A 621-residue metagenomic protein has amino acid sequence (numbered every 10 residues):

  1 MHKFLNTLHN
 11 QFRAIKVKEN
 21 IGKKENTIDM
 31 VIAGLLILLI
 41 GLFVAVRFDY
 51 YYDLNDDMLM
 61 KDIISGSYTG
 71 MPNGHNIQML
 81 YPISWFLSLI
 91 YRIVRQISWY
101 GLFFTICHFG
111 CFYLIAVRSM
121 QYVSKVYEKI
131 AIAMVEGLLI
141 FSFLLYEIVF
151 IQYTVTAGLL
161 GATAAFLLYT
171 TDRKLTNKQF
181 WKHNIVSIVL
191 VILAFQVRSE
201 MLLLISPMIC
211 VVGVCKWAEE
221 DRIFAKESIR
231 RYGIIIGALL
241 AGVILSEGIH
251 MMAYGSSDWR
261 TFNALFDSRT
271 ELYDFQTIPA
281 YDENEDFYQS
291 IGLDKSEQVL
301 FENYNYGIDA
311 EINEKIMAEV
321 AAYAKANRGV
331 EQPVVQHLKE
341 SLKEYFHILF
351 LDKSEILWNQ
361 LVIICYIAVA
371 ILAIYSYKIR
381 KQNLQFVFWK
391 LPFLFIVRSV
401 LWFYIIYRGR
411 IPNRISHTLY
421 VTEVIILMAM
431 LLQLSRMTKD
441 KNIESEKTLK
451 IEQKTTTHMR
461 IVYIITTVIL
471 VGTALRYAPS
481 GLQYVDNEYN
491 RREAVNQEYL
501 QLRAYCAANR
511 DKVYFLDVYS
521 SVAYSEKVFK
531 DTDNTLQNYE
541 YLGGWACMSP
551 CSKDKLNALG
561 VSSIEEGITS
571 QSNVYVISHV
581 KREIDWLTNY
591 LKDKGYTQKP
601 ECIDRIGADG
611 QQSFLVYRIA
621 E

Functional and structural regions predicted by a protein language model:
M1-F43, W217, E227-L239: Start-transfer (signal-anchor) and selected internal transmembrane alpha helices of multi-pass inner/ER membrane
I37-I77, L87-R92: Extracytoplasmic loop-helix module adjacent to an early transmembrane segment
N73-C107: Short hydrophobic/aromatic helix or loop-helix immediately within or flanking a transmembrane segment in polytopic
I106-V126, A370-K378: Transmembrane-helix motifs of polytopic, lipid-linked glycan transferases
I130, N184, R230-A241, I425 (+1 more regions): Signature aromatic-anchored transmembrane alpha helix within multi-pass, membrane-resident enzymes that catalyze glycan
K182-S199, C210, I235-L245: Membrane-interface alpha helices of multi-pass inner-membrane proteins
Y254-K343, N534-C551: Membrane-proximal stem/loop segments at transmembrane-domain junctions that anchor or position
L475, Y499-E583: Short periplasmic/luminal acceptor-recognition loop of GT-C membrane glycosyltransferases, typified by
